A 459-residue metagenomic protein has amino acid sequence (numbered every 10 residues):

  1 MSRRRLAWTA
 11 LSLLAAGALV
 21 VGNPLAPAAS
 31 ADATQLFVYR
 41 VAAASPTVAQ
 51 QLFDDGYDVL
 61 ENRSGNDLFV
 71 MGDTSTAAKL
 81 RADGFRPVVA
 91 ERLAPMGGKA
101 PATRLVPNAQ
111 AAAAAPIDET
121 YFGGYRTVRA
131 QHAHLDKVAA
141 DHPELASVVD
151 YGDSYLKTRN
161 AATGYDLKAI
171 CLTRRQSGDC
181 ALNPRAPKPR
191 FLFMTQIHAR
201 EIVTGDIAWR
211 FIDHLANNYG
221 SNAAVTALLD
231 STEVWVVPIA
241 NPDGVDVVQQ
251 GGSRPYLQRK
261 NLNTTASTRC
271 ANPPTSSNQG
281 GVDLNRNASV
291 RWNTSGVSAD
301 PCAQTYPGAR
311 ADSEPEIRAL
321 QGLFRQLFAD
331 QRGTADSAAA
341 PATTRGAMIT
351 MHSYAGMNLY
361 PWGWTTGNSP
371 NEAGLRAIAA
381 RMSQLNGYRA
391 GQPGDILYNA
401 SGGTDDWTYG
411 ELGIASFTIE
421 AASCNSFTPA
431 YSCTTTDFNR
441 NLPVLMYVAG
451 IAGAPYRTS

Functional and structural regions predicted by a protein language model:
S2, A29-S459: M14 metallocarboxypeptidase catalytic domain recognition
S2-A31: Secretory targeting and sorting signals
